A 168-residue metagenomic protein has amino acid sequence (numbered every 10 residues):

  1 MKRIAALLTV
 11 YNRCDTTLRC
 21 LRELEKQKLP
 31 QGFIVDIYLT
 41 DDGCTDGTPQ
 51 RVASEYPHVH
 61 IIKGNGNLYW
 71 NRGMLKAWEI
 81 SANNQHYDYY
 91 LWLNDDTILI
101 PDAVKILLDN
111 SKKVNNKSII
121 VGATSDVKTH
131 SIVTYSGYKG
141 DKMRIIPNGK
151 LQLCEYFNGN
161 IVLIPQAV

Functional and structural regions predicted by a protein language model:
I4-T16, C20, Q27, T40: A conserved hydrophobic helix/loop-capping motif in glycosyltransferases and polysaccharide synthases
L21-R22, P49-Q50, L75, P101-K112: Short alpha-helix within the catalytic core of nucleotide-sugar-dependent glycosyltransferases
E23-F33: Short, acidic, metal-binding catalytic loop of nucleotide-sugar glycosyltransferases
T40-Q50: A conserved acidic beta->alpha catalytic loop
D42, G64, L93-D95: Active-site acidic Asp-centered loop
G64-A82: Glycine-rich, basic loop-to-helix element that forms the pyrophosphate-binding segment of sugar-nucleotide handling
H86-I98: Short beta-strand-to-loop acidic/aromatic patch adjacent to the donor-nucleotide binding site
I98-V168: Acidic/His-rich active-site region of diverse nucleotide-sugar glycosyltransferases
